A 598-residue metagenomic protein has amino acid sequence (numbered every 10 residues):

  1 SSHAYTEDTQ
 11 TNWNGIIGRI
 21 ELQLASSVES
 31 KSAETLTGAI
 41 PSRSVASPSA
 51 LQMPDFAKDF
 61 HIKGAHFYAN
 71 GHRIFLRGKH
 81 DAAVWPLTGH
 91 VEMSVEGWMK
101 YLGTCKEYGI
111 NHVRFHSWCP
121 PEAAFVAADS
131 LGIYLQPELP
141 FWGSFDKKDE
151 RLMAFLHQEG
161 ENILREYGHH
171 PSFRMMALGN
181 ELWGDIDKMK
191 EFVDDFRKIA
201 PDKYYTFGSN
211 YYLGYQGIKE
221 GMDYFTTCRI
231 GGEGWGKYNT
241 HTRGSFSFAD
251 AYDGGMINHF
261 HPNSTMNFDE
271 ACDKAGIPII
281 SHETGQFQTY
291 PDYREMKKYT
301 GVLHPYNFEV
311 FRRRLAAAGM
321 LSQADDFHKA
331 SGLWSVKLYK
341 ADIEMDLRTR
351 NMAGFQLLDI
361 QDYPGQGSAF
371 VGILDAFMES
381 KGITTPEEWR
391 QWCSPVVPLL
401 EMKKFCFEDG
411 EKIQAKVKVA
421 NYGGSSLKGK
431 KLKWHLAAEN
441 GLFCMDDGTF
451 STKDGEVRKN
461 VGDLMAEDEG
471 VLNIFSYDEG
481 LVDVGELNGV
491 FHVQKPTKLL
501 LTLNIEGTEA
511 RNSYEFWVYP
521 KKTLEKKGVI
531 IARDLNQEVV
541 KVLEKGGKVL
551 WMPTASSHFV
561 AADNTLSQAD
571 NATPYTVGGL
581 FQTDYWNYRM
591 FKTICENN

Functional and structural regions predicted by a protein language model:
S1-G38, R43, M53-A57, K63 (+1 more regions): An acidic-aromatic loop/edge-strand motif
Q23, P54-K58, E515-T523: Short beta-strand edge segments in extracellular beta-sheet folds
A50, H112-H116, Y205-G208, K527-D534 (+1 more regions): Short, hydrophobic beta-strand segments that form beta-sheet elements in well-ordered domains
K63-T88: N-terminal small/glycine-rich loop or linker at the start of catalytic domains across soluble metabolic enzymes
V84-V95, W334: Active-site mouth loops of central-metabolism enzymes
G97-H116, P121, E538-L550: Catalytic domains of carbohydrate-active enzymes, especially glycoside hydrolases
L102-G103, H112-L374: Substrate-binding/catalytic cleft of secreted carbohydrate-active enzymes, primarily glycoside hydrolases
M296-N598: Carbohydrate-binding surfaces of carbohydrate-active enzymes
